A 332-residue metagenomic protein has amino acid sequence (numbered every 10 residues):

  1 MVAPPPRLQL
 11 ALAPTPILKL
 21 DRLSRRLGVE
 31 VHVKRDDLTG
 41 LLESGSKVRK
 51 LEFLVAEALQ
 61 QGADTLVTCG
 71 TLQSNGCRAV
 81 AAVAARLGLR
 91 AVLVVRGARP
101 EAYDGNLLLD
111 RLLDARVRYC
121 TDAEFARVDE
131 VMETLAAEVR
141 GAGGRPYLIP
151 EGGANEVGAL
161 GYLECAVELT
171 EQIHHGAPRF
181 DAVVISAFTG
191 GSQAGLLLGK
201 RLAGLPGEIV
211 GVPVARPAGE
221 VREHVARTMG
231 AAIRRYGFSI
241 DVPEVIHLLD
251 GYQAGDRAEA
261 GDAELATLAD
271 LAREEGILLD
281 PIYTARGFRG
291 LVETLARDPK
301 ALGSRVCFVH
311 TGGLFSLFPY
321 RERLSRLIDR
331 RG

Functional and structural regions predicted by a protein language model:
M1-G332: PLP-dependent amino-acid enzyme catalytic core
